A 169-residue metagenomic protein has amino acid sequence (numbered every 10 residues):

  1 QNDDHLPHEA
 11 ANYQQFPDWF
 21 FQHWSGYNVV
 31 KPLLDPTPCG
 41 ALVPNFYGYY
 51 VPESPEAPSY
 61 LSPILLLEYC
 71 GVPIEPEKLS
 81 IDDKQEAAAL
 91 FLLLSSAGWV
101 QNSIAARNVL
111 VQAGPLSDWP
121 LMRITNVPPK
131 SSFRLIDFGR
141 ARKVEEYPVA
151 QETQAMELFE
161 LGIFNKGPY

Functional and structural regions predicted by a protein language model:
Q1-D3, P7-A10, Q14-P17, F21-E86: Conserved structural core of kinase catalytic domains
I81-Y169: C-lobe/activation-segment region of protein kinase-like
